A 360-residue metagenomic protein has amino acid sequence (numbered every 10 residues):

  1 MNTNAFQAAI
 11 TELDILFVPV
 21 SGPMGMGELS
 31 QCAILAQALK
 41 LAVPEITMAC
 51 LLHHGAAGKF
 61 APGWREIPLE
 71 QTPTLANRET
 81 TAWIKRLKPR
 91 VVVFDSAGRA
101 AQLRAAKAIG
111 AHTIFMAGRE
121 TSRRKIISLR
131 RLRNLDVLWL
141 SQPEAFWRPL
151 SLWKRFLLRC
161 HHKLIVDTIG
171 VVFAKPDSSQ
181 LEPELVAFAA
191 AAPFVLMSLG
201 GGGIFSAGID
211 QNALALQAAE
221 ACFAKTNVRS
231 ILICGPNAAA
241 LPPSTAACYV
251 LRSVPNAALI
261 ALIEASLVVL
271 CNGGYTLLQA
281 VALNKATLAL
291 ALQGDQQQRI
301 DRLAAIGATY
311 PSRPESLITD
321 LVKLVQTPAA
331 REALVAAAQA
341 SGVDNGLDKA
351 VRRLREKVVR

Functional and structural regions predicted by a protein language model:
L16-L39, A49-L157: Active-site and donor-binding regions of nucleotide-sugar-utilizing enzymes
M26, F94, N256-R299: A donor-sugar binding/catalytic signature common to diverse glycosyltransferases and related nucleotide-sugar
I67-L75, V250-V254, T309-S316: Short acidic-hydrophobic, aromatic-tinged amphipathic segments that line or gate anion-handling sites
N134-G201, N237: A nucleotide-sugar donor-handling region in carbohydrate enzymes
A187-A265: Donor-nucleotide binding loops and adjacent catalytic segments primarily of GT-B fold Leloir glycosyltransferases
G294-L321: Change "using UDP/GDP/dTDP sugars" to "using nucleotide sugars
E315, L321-S341, R360: Conserved donor-nucleotide binding/catalytic region of nucleotide-linked donor-dependent transferases
V343-R360: C-terminal alpha-helical cap of glycosyltransferases
